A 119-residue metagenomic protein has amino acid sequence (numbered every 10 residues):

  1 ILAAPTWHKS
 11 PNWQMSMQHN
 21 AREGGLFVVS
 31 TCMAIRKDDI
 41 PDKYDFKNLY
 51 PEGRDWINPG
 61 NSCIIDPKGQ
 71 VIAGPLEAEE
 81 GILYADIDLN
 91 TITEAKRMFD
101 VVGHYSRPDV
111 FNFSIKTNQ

Functional and structural regions predicted by a protein language model:
I1-D86: CN hydrolase (nitrilase-like) catalytic-core segments centered on the catalytic cysteine and neighboring Lys/Glu
I92-Q119: Cysteine/selenocysteine-centered motifs that mediate thiol-based redox chemistry or coordinate metal-sulfur cofactors
